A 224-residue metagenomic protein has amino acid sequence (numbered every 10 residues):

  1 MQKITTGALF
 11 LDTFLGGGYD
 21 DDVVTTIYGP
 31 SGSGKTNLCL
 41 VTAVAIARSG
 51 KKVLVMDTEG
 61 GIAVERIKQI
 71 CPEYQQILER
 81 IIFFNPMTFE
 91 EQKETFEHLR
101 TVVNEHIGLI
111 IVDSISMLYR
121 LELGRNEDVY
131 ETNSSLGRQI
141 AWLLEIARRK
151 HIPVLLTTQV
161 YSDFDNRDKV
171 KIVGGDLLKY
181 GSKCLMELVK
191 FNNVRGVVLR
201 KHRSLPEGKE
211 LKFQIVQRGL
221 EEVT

Functional and structural regions predicted by a protein language model:
T6-G18: Pre-Walker A adenine-sensing motif
L11, I27, I67, I81 (+4 more regions): Conserved RecA-like P-loop NTPase ATPase core
G17-Y19, A45-S49, Y74-I77, T101-E105 (+2 more regions): Conserved catalytic network of the ASCE P-loop NTPase/AAA+ motor domain
D20-H98: Conserved P-loop
F84, D113, L188: Conserved residues at the C-terminal ends of beta-strands
T88-F89, T95-L177: P-loop NTPase motor core
E145-T224: Phosphate-binding/switch region of NTP-binding enzymes
